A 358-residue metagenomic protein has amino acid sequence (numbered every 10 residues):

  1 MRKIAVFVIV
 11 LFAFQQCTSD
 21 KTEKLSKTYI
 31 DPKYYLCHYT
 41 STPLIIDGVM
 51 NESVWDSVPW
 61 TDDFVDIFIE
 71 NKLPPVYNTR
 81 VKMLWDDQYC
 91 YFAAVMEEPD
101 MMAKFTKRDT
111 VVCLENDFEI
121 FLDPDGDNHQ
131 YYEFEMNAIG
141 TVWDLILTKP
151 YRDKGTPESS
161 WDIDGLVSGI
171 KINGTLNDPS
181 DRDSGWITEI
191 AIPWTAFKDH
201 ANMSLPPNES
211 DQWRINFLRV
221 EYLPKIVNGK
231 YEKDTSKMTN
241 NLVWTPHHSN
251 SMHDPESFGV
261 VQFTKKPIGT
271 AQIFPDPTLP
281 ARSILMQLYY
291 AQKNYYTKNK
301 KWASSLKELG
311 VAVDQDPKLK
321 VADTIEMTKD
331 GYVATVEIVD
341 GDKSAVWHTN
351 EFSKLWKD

Functional and structural regions predicted by a protein language model:
M1-K27: Bacterial Sec-dependent N-terminal signal peptides
R2-I4, G259-T264, S353: In a subset of proteins, long, contiguous C-terminal domains/tails are tracked
C17-K300, D316-L319, D323, T328-V333 (+2 more regions): Structural preference for beta-rich elements and adjacent junctions enriched in aromatics
W302-S305: Long alpha-helical segments found as membrane-embedded helices
K307-V311: Transition segment at domain starts
E337: Oxyanion/phosphate-interacting regions
V346-D358: Short, low-complexity, Pro/Ser/Thr/Gly-rich segments in the mature regions of secreted, periplasmic
